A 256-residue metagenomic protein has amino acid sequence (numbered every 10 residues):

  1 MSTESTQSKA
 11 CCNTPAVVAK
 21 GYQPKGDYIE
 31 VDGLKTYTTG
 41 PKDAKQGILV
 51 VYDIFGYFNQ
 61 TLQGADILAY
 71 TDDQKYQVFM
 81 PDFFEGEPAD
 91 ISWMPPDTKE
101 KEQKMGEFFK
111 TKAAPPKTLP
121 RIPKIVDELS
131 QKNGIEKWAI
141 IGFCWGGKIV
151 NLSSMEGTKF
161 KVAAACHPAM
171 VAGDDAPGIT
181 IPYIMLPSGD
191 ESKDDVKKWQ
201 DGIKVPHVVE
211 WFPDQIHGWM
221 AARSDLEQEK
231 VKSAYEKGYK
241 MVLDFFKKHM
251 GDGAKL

Functional and structural regions predicted by a protein language model:
M1-L256: N-terminal cap/leader regions of alpha/beta-hydrolase-fold enzymes, predominantly small-molecule hydrolases
